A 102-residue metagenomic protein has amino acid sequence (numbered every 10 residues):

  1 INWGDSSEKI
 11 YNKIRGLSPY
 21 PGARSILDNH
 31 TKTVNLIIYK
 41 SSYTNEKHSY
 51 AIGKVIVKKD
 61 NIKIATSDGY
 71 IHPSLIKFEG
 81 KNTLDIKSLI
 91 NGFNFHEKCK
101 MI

Functional and structural regions predicted by a protein language model:
I1-I102: Internal anion-binding site segments
